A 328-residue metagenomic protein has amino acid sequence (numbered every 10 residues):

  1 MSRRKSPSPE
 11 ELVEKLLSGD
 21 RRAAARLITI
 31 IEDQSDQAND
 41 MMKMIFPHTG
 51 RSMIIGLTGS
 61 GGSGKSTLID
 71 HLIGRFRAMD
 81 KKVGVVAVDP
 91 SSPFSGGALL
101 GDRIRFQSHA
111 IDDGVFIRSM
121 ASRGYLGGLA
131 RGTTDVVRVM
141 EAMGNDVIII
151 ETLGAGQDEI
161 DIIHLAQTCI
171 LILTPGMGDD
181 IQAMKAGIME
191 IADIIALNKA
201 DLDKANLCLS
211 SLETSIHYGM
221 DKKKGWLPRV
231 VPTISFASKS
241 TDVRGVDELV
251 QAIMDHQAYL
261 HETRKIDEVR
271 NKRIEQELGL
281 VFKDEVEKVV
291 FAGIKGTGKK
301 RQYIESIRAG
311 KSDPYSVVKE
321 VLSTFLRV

Functional and structural regions predicted by a protein language model:
P7-S18, R22-I55, S63, L72-D158 (+1 more regions): Nucleotide-state-sensitive switch-loop elements of NTP-binding domains
A24, P232-I234, E248-L326: Long, well-ordered amphipathic alpha-helical subdomains in the mid-to-C-terminal portions of large enzyme subunits
S60: P-loop (Walker A) phosphate-binding loop of NTP-binding proteins
L68: Hydrophobic positions on the alpha1 helix immediately C-terminal to the Walker A/P-loop
L99, V136, D161, L165 (+5 more regions): Alpha-helical scaffold elements adjacent to nucleotide-binding pockets in ATP/GTP-utilizing enzyme cores
S119-M120, L171-T174, A196-K199, P232-I234: Conserved beta-strand segments of the P-loop GTPase G domain that flank and frequently precede/overlap
I162, P175-D203: Flexible active-site lid/hinge loop adjacent to a nucleotide/diphosphate and Mg2+-phosphate binding pocket
I194, A200-Y259: Canonical P-loop GTPase G-domain recognition
